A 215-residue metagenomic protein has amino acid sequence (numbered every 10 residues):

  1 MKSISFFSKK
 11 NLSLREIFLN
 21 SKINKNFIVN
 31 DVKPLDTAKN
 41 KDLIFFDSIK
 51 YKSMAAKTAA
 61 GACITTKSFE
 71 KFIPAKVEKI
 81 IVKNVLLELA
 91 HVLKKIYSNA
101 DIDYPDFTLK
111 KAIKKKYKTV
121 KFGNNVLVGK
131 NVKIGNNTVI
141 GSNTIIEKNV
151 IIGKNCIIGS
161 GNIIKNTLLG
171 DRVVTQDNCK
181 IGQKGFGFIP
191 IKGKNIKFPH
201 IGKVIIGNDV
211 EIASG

Functional and structural regions predicted by a protein language model:
M1-I113, R172, N178-C179, Q183-K197 (+1 more regions): Terminal amphipathic alpha-helical/low-complexity segments used for targeting or macromolecular assembly
F45, L109-G215: Structural signal for interior beta-strand "rungs" in well-ordered beta-sheet cores of soluble enzyme domains
